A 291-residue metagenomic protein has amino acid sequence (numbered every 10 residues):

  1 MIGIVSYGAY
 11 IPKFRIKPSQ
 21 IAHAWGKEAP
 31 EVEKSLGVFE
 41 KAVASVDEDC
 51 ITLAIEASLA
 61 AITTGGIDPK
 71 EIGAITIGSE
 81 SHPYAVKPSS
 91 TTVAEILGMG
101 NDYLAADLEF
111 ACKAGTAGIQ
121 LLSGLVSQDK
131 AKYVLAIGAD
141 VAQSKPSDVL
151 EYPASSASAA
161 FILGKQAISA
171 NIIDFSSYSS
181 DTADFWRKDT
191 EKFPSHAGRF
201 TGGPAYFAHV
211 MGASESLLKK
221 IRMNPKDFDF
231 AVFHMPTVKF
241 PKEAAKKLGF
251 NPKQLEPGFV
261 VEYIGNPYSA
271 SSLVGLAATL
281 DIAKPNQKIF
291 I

Functional and structural regions predicted by a protein language model:
M1, Y10, G78-P83, F110-G115 (+2 more regions): Acidic, glycine-rich active-site loops and adjacent beta-strand->loop/helix elements that engage anionic groups
M1-D47, D148-P204, A208: Condensing-enzyme catalytic core mediating Claisen C-C bond formation in acyl metabolism
I4-S6, V32, A61, I75 (+7 more regions): Buried hydrophobic positions in well-ordered alpha/beta secondary-structure cores of metabolic enzymes
P30-I51, E80-V134, E243-G275: Conserved catalytic cysteine-centered active-site region of acyl-thioester-dependent Claisen-condensing enzymes
A57-G73, M211-D227, L248: Phosphate/pyrophosphate-binding loops at sites that engage ATP/ADP/AMP, CoA/4′-phosphopantetheine, polyphosphate
G73-S81, D107, A231-V232: Short glycine-rich or small-residue beta-strand-to-loop segments that form or flank ligand, phosphate, metal/Fe-S
S127-A159: Flexible, glycine-rich active-site loops centered on histidine and acidic residues that chelate a metal or position
A277-I291: Catalytic phosphate/nucleotide-handling subdomain of diverse soluble enzymes
